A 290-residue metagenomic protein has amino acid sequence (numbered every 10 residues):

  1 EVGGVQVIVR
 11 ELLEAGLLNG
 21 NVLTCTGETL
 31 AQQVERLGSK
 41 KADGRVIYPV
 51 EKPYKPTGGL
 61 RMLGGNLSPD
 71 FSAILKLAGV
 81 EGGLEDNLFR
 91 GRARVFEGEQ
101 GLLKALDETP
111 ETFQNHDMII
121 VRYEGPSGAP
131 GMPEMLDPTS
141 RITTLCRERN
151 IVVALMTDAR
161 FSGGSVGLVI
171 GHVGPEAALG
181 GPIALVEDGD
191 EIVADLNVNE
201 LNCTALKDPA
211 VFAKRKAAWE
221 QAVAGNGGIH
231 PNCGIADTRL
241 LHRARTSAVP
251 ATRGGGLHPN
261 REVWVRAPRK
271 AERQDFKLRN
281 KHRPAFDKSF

Functional and structural regions predicted by a protein language model:
E1-V152, M156-A177, G181-F290: Catalytic or ion-coupling anion/metal-binding cores of large enzyme and transporter domains
